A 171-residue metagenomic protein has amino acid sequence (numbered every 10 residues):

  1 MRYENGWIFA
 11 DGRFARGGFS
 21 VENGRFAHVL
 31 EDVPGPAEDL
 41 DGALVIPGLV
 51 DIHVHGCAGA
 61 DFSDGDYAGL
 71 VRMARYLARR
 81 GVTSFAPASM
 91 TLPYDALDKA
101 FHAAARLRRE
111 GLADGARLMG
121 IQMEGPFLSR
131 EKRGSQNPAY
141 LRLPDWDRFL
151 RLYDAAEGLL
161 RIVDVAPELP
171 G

Functional and structural regions predicted by a protein language model:
M1-P34: N-terminal metal-binding scaffold of metallo-dependent hydrolase/deaminase domains
M1-Y3, V33-V71, R75: Replace "His-x-His-based motif
R2-Y3, S20, V45, Q122 (+1 more regions): Conserved beta-strand segments that form the floor/walls of ligand-binding pockets within enzyme and binding domains
H55, V71-A100, A116-S129, A156-P170: Divalent metal-dependent hydrolysis catalytic cores, especially in the metallo-beta-lactamase
F62, D95-R106: Metal-dependent catalytic neighborhoods of phosphoester/phosphodiester hydrolases
A103-A116: A glycine-rich helix N-cap at a beta->alpha junction
R106-L107, R142-G171: Histidine/acidic residue-rich metal-binding segments in metalloenzymes
E131-L141: Glycine-rich phosphate-binding loop of ATP-grasp-fold ATP-dependent ligases
